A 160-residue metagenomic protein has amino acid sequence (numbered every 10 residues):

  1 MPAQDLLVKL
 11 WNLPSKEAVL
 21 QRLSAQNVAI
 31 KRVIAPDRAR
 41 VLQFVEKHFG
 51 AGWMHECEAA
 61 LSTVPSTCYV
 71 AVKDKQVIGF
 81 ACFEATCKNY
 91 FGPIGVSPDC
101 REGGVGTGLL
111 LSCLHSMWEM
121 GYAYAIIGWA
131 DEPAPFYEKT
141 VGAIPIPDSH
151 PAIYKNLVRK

Functional and structural regions predicted by a protein language model:
M1-S24, W129, H150-I153: Acyl-donor-binding surface of acyltransferase catalytic domains
I34-P36, Q43-P98: A conserved beta-strand-loop-helix scaffold within acyl/acetyltransferase catalytic domains
F80, I146-D148: Residue-level detector of high-confidence beta-strand sites
V96, E102-H115: Conserved acetyl-CoA-binding loop-helix of GNAT-fold acetyltransferases
M117-A130: Conserved GNAT acetyl-CoA-binding A-motif
Y137-E138: Conserved active-site tyrosine of GNAT-family acetyltransferases
D148-K160: …primarily DNA-binding HTH/wHTH and HhH modules…
